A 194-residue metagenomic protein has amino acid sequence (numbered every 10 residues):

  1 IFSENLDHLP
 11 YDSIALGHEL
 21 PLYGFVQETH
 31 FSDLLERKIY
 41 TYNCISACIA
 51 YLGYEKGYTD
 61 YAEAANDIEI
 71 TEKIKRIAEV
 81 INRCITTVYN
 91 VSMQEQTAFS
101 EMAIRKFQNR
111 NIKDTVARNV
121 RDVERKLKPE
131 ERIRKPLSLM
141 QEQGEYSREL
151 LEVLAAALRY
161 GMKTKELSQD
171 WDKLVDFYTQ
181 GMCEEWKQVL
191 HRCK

Functional and structural regions predicted by a protein language model:
I1-K194: Substrate/ligand-engaging "lid" and interaction regions
